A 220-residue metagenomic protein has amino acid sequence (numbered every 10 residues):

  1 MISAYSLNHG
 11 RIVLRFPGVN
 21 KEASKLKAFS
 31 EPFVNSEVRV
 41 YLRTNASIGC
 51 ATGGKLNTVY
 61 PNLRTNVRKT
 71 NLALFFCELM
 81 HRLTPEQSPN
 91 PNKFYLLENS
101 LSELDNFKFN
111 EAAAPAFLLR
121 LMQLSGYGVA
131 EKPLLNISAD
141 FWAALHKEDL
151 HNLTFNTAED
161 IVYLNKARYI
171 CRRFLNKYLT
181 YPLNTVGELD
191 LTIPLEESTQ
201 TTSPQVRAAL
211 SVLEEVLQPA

Functional and structural regions predicted by a protein language model:
M1-S3: Short aromatic-glycine-enriched beta-strand elements
Y5-A220: Non-catalytic alpha-helical scaffolds and adjoining flexible linkers that form interface surfaces for assembly
